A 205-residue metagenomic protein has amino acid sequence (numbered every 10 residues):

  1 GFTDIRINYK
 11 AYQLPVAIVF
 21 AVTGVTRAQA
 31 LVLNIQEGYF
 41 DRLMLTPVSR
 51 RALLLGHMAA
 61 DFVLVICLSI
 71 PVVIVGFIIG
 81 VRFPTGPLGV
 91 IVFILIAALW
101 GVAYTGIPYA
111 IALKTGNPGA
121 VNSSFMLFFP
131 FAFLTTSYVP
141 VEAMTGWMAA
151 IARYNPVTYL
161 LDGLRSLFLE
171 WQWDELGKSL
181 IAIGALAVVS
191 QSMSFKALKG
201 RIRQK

Functional and structural regions predicted by a protein language model:
G1-N8: Transmembrane helix-loop-helix hairpins at lipid-water interfaces of multipass membrane proteins, especially the type-1
K10-A28: Long, hydrophobic alpha-helical segments
G24-V48, Q204: Transmembrane helix boundary and interhelical loop/hinge segments in multi-pass membrane proteins
L33, R42, T46, F77 (+7 more regions): Transmembrane helix-loop junction
R50-M126, W171-F195: Alpha-helical transmembrane segments and their short interhelical loops
P84, T135-V189: Membrane-interfacial helix-loop-helix junctions in multi-pass membrane proteins
F125-L134: Small-residue-rich segments of transmembrane alpha-helices in multi-pass membrane proteins, especially helix faces
A197-K205: Short cytosolic juxtamembrane segments of multi-pass membrane proteins
